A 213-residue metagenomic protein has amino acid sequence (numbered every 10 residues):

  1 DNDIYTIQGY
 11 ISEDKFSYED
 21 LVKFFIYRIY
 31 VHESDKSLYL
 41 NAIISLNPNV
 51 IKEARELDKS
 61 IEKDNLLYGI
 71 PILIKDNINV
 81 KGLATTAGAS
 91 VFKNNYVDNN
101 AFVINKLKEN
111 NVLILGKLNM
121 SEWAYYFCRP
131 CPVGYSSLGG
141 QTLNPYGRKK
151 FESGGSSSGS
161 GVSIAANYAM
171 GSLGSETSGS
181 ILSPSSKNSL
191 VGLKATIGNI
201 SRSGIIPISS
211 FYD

Functional and structural regions predicted by a protein language model:
D1-N94, M120-Y125: Short, well-ordered alpha-helical
I7, Y212-D213: Short amphipathic alpha-helical segments
D35, Y68-Y212: Short glycine/serine-rich loop/turn segments
